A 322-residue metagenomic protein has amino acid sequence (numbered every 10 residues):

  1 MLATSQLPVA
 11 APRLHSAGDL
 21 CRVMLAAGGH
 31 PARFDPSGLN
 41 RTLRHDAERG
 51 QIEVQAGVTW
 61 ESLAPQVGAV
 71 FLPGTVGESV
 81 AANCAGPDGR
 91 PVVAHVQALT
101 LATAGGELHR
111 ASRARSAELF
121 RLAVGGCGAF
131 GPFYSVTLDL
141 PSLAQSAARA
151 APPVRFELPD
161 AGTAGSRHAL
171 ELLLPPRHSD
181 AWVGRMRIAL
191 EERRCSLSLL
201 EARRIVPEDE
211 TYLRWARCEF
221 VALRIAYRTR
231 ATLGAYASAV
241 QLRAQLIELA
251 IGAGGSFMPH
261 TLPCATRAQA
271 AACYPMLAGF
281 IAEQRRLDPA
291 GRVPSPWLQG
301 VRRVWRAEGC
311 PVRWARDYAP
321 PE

Functional and structural regions predicted by a protein language model:
L2-G29, P36-V76, V80, C84-R115 (+1 more regions): N-terminal glycine-rich flavin-associated loop
L2-S5, L39-H45, T137-D139, L143-Q145 (+2 more regions): Short, flexible, solvent-exposed loop/turn segments with mixed acidic/basic and small polar residues
V23-A26, Q66, R185-A189, Q245 (+2 more regions): Generic, well-ordered alpha-helical scaffold segments in large soluble proteins
V23-M24, F133-V136, T261, S295-W297: Short hydrophobic alpha-helical segments that form membrane-spanning helices or hydrophobic packing faces of helical
H30-P31, S256: Residue-level detector of anion-binding/catalytic polar loops
A85-G86, V93-S198, R204: C-terminal substrate-binding/cap subdomain adjacent to the FAD-binding core in PCMH-type and related FAD-linked
F156-C273: Substrate-recognition/cap regions that form aromatic- and gly/pro-loop-enriched pockets for small-molecule ligands
I251, G255-E322: Activity-critical C-terminal alpha-helical subdomain
